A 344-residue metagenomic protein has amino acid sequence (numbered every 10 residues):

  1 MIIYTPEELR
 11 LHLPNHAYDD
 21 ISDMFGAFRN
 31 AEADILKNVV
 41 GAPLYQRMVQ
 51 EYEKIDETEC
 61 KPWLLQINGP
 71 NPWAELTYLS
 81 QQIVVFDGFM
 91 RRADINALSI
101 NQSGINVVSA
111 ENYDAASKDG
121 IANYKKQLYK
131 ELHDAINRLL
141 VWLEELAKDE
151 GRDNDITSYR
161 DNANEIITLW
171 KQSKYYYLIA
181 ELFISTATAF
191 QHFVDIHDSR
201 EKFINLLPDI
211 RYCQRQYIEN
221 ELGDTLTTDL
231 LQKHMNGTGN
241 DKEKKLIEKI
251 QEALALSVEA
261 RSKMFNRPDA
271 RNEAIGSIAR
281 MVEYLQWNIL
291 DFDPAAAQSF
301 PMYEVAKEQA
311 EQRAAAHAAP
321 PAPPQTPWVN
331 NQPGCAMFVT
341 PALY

Functional and structural regions predicted by a protein language model:
M1-Q81, R91, I95-E252, R261 (+1 more regions): Conserved short "hinge" loops at termini or chain/domain junctions
